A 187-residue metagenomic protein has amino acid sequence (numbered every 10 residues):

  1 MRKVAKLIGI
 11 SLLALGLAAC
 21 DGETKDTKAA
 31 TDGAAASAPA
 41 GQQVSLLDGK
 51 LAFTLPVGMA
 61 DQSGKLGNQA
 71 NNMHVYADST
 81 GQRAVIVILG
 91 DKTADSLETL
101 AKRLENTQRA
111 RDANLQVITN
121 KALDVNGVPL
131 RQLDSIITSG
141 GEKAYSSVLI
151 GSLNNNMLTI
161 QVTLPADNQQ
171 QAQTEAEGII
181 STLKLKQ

Functional and structural regions predicted by a protein language model:
M1-G9: Bacterial N-terminal signal peptides that target proteins for export
G16-A19: C-terminal motif of bacterial Sec signal peptides marking the signal peptidase cleavage site
K28-A70: N-terminal "mature-domain start" segment
K50, A94-T99, A166, Q170-T174: Soluble non-cytosolic domains of exported or imported proteins
A52-L97: Secretory pathway targeting signatures of secreted, lumenal, and periplasmic proteins
P56, L97-E105, S147, Q173-I180: Extracytoplasmic/secreted envelope proteins and their assembly/folding machinery, especially bacterial periplasmic
M59, L158-Q187: Surface-exposed amphipathic alpha-helical segments
E105-G151: Signature of long, low-cysteine stretches enriched in small and polar/charged residues
